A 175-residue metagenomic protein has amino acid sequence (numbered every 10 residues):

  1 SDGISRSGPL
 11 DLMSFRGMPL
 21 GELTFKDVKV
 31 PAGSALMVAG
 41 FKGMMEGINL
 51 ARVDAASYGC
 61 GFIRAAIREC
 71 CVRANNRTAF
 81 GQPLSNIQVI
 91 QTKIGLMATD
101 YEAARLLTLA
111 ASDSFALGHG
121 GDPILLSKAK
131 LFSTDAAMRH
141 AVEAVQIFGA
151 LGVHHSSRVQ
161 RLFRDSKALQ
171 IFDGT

Functional and structural regions predicted by a protein language model:
S1-R68, V72, Q82: FAD-binding core of flavoproteins
S57, Q88-A98, S127-K130, D135 (+1 more regions): Extended, low-aromatic, Leu/Ala- and acidic/polar-enriched alpha-helical coiled-coil segments that form the periplasmic
C71-S85, A98-F132, V145-V153: C-terminal helix-coil-helix/basic helical segment that borders enzyme active sites and/or dimer interfaces and provides
A136-A144: Hydrophobic alpha-helical segments of membrane proteins
F148-T175: Glycine-rich phosphate/cofactor-binding loops in nucleotide/flavin-utilizing enzymes
